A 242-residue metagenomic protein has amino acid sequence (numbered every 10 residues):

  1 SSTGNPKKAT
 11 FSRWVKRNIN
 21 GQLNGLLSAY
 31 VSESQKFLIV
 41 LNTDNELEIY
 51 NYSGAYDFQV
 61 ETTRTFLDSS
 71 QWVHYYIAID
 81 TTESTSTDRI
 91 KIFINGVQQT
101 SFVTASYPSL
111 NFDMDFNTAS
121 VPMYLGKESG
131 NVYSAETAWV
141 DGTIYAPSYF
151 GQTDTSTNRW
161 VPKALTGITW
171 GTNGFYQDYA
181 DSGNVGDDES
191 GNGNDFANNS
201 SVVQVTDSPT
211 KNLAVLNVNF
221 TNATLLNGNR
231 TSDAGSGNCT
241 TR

Functional and structural regions predicted by a protein language model:
S1-K7, E46, S53-Y56, V121 (+1 more regions): Low-complexity, glycine/proline/serine-rich flexible segments
S1-K8, F58-F66, K127-E128, P162-I168 (+1 more regions): Short surface loop/edge beta-strand patches of beta-sandwich-type extracellular domains that form ligand-contact sites
S1-Y50, E83-S86, S148: Extracellular glycan-recognition modules
F11-N18, Y75-I77, L125, E136-V140 (+3 more regions): Short hydrophobic/aromatic patches on beta-strands that form ligand-binding or substrate-lining surfaces
R13, S70-T81, I92: Short tryptophan-centered beta-strand motifs in secreted/extracellular beta-sheet-rich domains of glycan-recognition
Y50-H74: Short, aromatic/His-centered strand-loop micro-motif at the edge of beta-sheets
S84-S86, K91, T100-S106, S134-K211: Extended recognition patches within non-cytosolic domains
N111-S134: Extracellular glycan-interaction patches encoded by glycine-rich segments
